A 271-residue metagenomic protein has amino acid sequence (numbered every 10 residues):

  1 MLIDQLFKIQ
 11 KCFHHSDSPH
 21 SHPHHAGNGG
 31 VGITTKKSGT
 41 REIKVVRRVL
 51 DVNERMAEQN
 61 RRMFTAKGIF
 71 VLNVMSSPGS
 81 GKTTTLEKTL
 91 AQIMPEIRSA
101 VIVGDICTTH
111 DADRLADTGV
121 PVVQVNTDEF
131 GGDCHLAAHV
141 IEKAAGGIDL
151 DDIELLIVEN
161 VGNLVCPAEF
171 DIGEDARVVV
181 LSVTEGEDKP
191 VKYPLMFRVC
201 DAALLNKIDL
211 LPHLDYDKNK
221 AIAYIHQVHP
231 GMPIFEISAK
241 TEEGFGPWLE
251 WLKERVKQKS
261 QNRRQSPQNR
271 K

Functional and structural regions predicted by a protein language model:
L2-R41: Histidine-centered metal-binding segments
G30-R62, K67-L72, S80, T89-D175 (+4 more regions): Nucleotide-state-sensitive switch-loop elements of NTP-binding domains
S76: The Walker A (P-loop) glycine that initiates the GxxxxGKT/S ATP-binding motif of P-loop NTPases
T85: Hydrophobic positions on the alpha1 helix immediately C-terminal to the Walker A/P-loop
D111, K192, G244: Short acidic active-site motifs
P167-E174, V180-M232: Conserved C-terminal guanine-recognition region of P-loop GTPase G domains, centered on the G4
L211-R263: Canonical P-loop GTPase G-domain recognition
S266-K271: Intrinsic disorder/low-complexity segments
